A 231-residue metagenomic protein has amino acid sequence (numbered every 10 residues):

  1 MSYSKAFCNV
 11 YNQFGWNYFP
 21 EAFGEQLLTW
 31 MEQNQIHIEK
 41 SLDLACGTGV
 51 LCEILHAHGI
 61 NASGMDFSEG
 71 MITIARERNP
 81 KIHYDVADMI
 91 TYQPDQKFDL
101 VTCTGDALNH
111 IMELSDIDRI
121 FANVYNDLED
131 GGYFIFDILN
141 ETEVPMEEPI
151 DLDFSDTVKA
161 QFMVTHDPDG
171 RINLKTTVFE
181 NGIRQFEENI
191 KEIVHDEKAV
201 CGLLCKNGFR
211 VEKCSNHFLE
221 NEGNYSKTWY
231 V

Functional and structural regions predicted by a protein language model:
M1-H37: Conserved class I S-adenosyl-L-methionine
L42, G49-T91: Class I SAM-dependent methyltransferase SAM/SAH-binding core
Q93-L100: A short acidic, Gly/Pro-enriched loop at the edge of an enzyme's catalytic core that lines a small-molecule cofactor
T104-D106: Residues lining the SAM
D118-D130: A short glycine-rich, Lys/Arg-flanked "PGG" loop and its adjoining helix->strand segment in the class I
I135-L203: SAM-dependent methyltransferase
N189-I193, R210-L219: Conserved S-adenosyl-L-methionine
G223-V231: Core SAM-dependent methyltransferase catalytic element
